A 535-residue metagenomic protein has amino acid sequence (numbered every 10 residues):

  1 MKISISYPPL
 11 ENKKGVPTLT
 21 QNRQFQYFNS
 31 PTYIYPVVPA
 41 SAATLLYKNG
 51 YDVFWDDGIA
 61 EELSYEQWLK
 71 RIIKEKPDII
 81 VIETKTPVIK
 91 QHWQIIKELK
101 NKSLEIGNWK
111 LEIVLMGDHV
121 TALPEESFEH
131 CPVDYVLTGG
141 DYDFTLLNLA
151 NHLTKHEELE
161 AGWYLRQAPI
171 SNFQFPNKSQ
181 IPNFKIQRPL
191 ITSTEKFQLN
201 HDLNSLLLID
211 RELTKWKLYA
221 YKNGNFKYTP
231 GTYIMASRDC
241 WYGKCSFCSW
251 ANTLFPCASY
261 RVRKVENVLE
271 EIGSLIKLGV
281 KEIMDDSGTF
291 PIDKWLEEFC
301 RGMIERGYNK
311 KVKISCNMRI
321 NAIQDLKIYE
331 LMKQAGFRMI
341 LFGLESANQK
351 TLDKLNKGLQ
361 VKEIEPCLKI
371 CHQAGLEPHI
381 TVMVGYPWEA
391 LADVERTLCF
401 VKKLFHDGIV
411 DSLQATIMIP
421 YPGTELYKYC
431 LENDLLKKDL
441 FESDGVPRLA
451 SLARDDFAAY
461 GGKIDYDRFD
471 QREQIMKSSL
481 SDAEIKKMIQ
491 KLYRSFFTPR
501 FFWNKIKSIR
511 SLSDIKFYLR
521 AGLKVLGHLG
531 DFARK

Functional and structural regions predicted by a protein language model:
I3, L69-I72, D78, K222 (+3 more regions): Radical SAM enzyme core and accessory elements
I3-P31: Short glycine-rich His-centered loop
N12-V16, Q21, P124, K294 (+4 more regions): Flexible glycine/acidic-rich beta-alpha junction loops that bind and position SAM and/or redox cofactors in anaerobic
V38, L45-N49, F54-S103, G107-Q167 (+2 more regions): Glycine-rich beta-alpha loop elements in corrinoid/cobalamin-binding modules across cobalamin-dependent enzymes
N101-I106, I170-S171, F175, I181-N183: Intrinsic disorder/low-complexity segments
K102-N108, I304-K311, F405-I409: Short helix-capping segments at alpha-helix termini
E125-S127, I328, W388-K403: Catalytic cores of alpha/beta
H201-P378, V384-Y386, C399: Radical SAM [4Fe-4S] cluster-binding motif and immediate context
